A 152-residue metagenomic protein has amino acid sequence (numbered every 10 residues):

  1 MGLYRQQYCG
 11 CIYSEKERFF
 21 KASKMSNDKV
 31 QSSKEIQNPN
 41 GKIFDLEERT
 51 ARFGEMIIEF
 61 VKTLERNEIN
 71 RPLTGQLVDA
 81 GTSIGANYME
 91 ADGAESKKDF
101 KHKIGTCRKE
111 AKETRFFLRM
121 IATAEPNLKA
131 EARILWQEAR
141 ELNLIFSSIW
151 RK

Functional and structural regions predicted by a protein language model:
M1-K152: Amphipathic alpha-helical assembly/interaction segments
